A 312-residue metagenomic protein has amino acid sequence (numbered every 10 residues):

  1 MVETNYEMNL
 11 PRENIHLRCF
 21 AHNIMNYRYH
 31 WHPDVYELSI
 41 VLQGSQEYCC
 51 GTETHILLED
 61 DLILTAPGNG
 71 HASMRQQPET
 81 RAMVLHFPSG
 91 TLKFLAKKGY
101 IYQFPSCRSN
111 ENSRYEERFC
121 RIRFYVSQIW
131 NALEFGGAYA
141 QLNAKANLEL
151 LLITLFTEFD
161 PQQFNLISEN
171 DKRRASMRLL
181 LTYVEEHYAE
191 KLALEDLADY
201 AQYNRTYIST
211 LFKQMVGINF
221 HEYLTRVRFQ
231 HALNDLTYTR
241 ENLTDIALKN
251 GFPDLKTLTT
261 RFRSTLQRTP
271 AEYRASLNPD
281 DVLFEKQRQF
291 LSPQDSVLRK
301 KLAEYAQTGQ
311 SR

Functional and structural regions predicted by a protein language model:
M1-L58, Q76, T257, F284-R312: Generic protein-terminus/edge-of-domain signal
M1-R18, G70-F135, L152-Q163: A hydrophobic/aromatic-rich effector-binding and dimerization subdomain of bacterial HTH-type transcriptional regulators
L42, R123-G137, L181, E185-Y188 (+1 more regions): Regular secondary-structure segments
L57-G70: Conserved metal-binding segment of the jelly-roll/cupin
R108-R118, L133-A144, I153-T182, E186 (+3 more regions): Short, Lys/Arg-enriched, Trp-marked, Pro/Gly-tolerant hinge/linker segments that flank
Y183, K191-V227, E241, A247-S276: Basic/polar phosphate-binding segments, predominantly the helix-turn-helix DNA-binding elements of transcriptional
L224-N234, E272-S292: Short, basic, alpha-helical segments at the C-terminal edge of helix-turn-helix-like DNA-binding modules
